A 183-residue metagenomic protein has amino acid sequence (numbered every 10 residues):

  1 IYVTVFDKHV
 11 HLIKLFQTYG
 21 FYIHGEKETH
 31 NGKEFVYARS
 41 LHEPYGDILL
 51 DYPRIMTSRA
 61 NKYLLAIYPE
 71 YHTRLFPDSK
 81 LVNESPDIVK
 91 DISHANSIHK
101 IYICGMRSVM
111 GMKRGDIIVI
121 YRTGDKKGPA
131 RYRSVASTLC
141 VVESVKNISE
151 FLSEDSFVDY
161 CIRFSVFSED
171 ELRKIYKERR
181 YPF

Functional and structural regions predicted by a protein language model:
V3-L12: Conserved beta-strand-loop-alpha-helix junction that forms the acyl-donor binding cleft
T4-V5, Y22-V36: Conserved catalytic-core motifs of GNAT/GCN5-like acyltransferases
L15-F16: Conserved active-site tyrosine of GNAT-family acetyltransferases
Y22-H24, H42-P44, N61, R179-P182: Intrinsically disordered, low-complexity regulatory/interaction regions
K33-R114, K126: Compositionally biased, charged N-terminal/linker segments
R122-R131: Short, charged beta-turn/beta-strand-edge "cap" motif at the junction between a beta-strand and an adjacent loop
A130-F183: Aromatic- and Lys/Arg-enriched surface recognition patch
